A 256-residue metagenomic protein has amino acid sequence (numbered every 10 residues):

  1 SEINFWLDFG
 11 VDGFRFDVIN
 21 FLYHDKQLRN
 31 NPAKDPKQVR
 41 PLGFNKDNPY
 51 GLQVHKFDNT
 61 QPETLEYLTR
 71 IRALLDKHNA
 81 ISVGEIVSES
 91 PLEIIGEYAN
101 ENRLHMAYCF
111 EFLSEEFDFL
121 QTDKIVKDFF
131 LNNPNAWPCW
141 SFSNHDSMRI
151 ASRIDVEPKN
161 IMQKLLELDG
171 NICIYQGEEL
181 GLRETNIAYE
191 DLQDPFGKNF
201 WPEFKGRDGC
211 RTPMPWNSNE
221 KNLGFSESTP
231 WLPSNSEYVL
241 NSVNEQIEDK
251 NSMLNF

Functional and structural regions predicted by a protein language model:
S1-F256: Active-site and adjacent substrate-binding regions of carbohydrate-active enzymes
